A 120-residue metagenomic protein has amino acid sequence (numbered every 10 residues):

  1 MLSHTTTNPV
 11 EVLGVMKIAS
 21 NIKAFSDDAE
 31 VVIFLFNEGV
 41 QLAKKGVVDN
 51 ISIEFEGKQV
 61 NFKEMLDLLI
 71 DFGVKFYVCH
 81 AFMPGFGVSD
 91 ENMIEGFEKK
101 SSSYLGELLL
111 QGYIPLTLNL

Functional and structural regions predicted by a protein language model:
M1-V15: Short, glycine-rich nucleotide/cofactor-binding loops
E11-S26, I33: Histidine-anchored nucleotide/phosphate-binding helix
K23-A24, I70, L109-L110: Anion (oxyanion) recognition and catalysis
E30-N37, F76-H80: Short internal beta-strands
G39-I51: N-terminal beta-loop-helix "entrance" segment that forms/cooperates in small-molecule cofactor or anionic ligand
N50-H80: A glycine-rich helix N-cap at a beta->alpha junction
M65, L69, Y77-H80, G85-N92 (+2 more regions): A short aromatic-anchored loop/beta-hairpin motif
T117-L120: Glycine-rich, aromatic-bearing surface loops/beta-hairpins
